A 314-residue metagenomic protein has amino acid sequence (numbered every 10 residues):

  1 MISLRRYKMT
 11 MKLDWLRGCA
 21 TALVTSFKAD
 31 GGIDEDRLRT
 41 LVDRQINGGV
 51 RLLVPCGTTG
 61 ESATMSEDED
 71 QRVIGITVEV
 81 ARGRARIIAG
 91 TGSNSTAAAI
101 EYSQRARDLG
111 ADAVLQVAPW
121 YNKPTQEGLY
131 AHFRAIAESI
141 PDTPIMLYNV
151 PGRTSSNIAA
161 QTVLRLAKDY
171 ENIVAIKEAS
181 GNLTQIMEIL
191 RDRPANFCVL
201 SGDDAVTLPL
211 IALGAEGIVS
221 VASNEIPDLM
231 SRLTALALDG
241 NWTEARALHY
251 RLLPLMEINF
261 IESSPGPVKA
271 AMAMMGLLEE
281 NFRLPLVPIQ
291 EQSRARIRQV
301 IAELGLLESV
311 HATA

Functional and structural regions predicted by a protein language model:
M1-T10: Short, Lys/Arg-enriched N-terminal segments with co-localized hydrophobic residues within the first ~10-30 amino acids
K12-T21, S26-N157, R165, L307 (+1 more regions): Active-site beta->alpha loop and helix N-cap motifs at the rims of alpha/beta catalytic domains
D14-W15, D70, E188-I189, F197 (+1 more regions): Catalytic cores of TIM-barrel enzymes
W15-S26, G48-V50, T59, I88 (+2 more regions): C-terminal alpha-helical cap/extension of soluble enzyme domains
L38, D70, I74, A99 (+7 more regions): A general structural signal for well-ordered alpha-helical segments in protein cores
S95, D203-D204, Q290: Helix N-cap/beta->alpha junction signal
A137-I140, V150-F260: Catalytic alpha/beta core domains of metabolic enzymes, predominantly
